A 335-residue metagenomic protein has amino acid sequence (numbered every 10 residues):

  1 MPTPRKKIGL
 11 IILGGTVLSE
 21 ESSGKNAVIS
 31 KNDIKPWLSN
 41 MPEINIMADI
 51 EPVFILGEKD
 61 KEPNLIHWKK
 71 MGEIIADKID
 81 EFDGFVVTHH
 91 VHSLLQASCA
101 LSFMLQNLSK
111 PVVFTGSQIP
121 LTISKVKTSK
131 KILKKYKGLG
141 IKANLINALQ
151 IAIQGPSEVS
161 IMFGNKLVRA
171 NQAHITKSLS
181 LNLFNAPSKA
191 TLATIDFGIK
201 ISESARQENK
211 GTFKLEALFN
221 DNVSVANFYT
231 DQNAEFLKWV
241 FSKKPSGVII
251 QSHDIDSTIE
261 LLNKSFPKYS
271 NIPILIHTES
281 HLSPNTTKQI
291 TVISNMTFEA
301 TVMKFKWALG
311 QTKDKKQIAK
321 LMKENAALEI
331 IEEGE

Functional and structural regions predicted by a protein language model:
P2-E335: Active-site histidine-anchored catalytic micro-motif
